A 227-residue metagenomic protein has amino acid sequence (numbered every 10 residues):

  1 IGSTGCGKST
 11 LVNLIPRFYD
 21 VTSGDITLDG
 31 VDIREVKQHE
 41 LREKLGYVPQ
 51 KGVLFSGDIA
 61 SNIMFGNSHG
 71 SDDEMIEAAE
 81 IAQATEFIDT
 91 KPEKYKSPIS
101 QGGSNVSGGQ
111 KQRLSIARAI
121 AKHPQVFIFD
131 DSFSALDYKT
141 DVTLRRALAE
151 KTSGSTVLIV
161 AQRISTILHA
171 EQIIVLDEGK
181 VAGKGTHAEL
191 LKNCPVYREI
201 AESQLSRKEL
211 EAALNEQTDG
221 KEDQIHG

Functional and structural regions predicted by a protein language model:
I1-G227: ABC-type nucleotide-binding domain
